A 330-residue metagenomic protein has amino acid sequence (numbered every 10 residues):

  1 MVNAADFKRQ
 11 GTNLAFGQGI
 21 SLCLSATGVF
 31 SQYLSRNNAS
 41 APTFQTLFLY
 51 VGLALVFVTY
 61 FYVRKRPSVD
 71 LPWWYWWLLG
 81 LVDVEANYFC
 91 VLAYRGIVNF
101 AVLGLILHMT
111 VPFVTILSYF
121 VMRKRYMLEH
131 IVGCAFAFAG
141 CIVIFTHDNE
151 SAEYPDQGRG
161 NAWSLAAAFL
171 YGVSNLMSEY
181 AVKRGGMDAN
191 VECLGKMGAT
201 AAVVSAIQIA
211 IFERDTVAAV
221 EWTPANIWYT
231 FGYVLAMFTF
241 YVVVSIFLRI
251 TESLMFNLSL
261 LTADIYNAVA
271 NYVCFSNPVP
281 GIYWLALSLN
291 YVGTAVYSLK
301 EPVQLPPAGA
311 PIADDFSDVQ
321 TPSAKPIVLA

Functional and structural regions predicted by a protein language model:
M1-A330: Polytopic endomembrane small-metabolite transporters, centered on the Drug/Metabolite Transporter
